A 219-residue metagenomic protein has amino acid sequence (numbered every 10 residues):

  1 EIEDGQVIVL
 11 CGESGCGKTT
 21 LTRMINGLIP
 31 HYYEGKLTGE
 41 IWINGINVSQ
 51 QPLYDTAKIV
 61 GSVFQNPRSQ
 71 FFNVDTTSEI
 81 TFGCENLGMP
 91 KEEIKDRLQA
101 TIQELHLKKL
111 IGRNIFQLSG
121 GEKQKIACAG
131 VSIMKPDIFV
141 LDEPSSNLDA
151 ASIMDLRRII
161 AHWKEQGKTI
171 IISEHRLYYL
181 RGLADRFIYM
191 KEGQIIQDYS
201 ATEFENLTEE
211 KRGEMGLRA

Functional and structural regions predicted by a protein language model:
E34-I46: Conserved ABC transporter NBD signature motif
E92-L110: Conserved ABC ATPase "signature" region
N114-L118, E122: Conserved ABC ATPase signature
C128-A129: Hydrophobic anchor residue at the start of the ABC signature
F139-D142: Catalytic Walker B motif of ABC-type/P-loop ATPase nucleotide-binding domains
E174-H175: H-loop/switch region of ABC-family ATPase nucleotide-binding domains
